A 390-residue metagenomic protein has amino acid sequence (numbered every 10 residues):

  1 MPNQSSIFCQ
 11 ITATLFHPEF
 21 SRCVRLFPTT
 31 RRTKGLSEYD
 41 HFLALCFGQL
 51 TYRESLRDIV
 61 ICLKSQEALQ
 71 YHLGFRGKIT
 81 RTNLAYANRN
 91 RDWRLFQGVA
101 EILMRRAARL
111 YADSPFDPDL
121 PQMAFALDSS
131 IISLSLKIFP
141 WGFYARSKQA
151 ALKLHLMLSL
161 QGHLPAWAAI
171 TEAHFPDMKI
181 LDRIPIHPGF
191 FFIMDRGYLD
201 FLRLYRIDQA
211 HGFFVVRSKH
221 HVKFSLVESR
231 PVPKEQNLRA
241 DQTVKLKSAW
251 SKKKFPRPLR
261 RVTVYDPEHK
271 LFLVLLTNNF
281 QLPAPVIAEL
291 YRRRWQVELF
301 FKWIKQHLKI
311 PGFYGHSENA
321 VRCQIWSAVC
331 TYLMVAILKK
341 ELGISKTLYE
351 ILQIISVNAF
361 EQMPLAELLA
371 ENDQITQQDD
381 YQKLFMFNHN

Functional and structural regions predicted by a protein language model:
M1-D58, C62, R91, G98-V99 (+3 more regions): Single, function-defining residue in the core of a domain
Q66-L73: Blade-loop segments of beta-propeller domains
L73-R91, E101: Major-groove recognition helix of helix-turn-helix-like DNA-binding domains
L95-A107: Short Lys/Arg-enriched helix C-cap and helix-to-coil transition segments that create basic nucleic-acid-contact patches
A107-D113, M178: A short, well-structured juxtamembrane/interface segment
